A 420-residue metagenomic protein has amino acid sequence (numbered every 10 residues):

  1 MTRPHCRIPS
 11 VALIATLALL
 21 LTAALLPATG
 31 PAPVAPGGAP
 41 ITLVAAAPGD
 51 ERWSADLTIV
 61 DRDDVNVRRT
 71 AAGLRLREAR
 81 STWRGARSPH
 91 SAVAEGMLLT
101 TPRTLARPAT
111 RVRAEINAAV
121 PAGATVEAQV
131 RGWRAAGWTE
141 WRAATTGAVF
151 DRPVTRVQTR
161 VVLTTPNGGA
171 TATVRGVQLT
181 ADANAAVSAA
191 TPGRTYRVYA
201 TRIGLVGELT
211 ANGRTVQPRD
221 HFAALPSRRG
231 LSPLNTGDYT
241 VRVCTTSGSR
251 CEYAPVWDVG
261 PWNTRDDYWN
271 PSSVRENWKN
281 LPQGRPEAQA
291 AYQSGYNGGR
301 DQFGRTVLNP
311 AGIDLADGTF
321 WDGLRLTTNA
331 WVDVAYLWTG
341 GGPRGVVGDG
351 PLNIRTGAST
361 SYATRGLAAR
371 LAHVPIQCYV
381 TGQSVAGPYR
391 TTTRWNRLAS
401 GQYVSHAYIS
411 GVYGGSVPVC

Functional and structural regions predicted by a protein language model:
M1-A39: Secretory targeting and sorting signals
R3, G37-A189: Beta-strand-rich ligand- or partner-binding modules with a strong bias toward extracellular/periplasmic carbohydrate
E127, R242, P375-Q377: Hydrophobic beta-strand signal
P166, Y379-T381, Q402-V404: Acidic glycine-/aspartate-rich tracts in secreted/extracellular proteins
D182-T356, T381, I409-G411: Secreted/periplasmic proteins
T327, R390-C420: Boundary regions of SH3-family modules and the immediately adjacent low-complexity/disordered segments in eukaryotic
G357-I376, Y389: SH3/SH3-like (including bacterial SH3b) beta-barrel domains that bind proline-rich motifs or cell-wall ligands
